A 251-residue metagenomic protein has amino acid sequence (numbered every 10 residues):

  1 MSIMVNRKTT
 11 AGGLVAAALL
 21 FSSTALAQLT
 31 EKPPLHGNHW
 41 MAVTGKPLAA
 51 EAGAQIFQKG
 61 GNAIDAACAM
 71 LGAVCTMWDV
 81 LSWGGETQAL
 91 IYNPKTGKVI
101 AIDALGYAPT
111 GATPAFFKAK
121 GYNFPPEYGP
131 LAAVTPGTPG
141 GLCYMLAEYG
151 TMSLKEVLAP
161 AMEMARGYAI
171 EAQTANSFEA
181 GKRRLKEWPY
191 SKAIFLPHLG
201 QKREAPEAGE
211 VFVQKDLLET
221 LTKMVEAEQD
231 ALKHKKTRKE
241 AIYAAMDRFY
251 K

Functional and structural regions predicted by a protein language model:
S2-L14: Bacterial N-terminal signal peptides that target proteins for export
V5-N6, A18, P130: Exposed boundary/loop context
N6, L26-A27: Low-complexity, intrinsically disordered segments with a bias for serine/threonine
L14-L20: Hydrophobic helical h-region of N-terminal Sec-dependent signal peptides in bacterial secretory/periplasmic proteins
S22-T24: N-terminal signal peptide c-region/cleavage motif recognized by signal peptidases
Q28-E51, Q55, N62-K251: Noncatalytic scaffold domains of N-terminal-nucleophile
